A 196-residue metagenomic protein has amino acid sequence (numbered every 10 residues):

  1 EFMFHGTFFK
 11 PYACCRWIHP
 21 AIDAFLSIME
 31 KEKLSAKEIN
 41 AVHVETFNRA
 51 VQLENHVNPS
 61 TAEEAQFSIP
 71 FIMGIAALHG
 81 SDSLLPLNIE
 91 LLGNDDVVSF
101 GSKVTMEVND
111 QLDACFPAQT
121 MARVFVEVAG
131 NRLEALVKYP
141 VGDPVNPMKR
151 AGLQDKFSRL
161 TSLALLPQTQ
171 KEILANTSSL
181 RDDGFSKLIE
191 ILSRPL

Functional and structural regions predicted by a protein language model:
E1-L196: Terminal-appendage/accessory-domain detector
